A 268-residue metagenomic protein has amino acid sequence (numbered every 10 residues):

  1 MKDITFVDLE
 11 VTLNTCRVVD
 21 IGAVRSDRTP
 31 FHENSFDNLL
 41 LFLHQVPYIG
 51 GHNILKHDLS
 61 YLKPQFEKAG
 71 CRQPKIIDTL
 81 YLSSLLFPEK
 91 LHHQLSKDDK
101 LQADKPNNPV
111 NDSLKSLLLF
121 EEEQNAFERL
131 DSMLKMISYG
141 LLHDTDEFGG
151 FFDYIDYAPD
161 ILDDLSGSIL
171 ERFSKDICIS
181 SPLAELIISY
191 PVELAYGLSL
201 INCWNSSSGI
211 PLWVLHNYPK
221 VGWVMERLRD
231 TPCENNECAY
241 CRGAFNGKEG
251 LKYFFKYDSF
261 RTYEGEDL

Functional and structural regions predicted by a protein language model:
M1-L268: DEDD superfamily 3′-5′ metal-dependent exonuclease/proofreading module
